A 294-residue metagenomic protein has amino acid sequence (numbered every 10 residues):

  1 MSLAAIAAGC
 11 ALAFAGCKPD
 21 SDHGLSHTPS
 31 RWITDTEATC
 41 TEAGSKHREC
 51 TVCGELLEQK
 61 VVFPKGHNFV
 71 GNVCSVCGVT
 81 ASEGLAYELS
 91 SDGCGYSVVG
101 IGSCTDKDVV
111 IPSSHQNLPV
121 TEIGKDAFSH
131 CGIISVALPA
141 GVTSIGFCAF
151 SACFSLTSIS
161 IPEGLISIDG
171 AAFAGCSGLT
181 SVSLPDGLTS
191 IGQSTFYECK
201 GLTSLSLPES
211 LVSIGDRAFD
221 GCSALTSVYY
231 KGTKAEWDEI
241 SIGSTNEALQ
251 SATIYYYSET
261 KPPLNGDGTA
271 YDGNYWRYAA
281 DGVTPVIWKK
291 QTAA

Functional and structural regions predicted by a protein language model:
M1-A4: Bacterial N-terminal signal peptides that target proteins for export
A11-F14: Bacterial Sec-type N-terminal signal peptides, specifically the leucine/valine-rich hydrophobic h-region
D22-A81, S114-E122, A279: Extracellular modular ligand-binding repeats in secreted and cell-surface proteins
T36-T39, G84-C94, C104-T121, C131-S144 (+7 more regions): Structural signature of tandem-repeat unit edges
S45-T51, C74-V76, G93-G102, P285-I287: Generic recognition of long tandem-repeat/solenoid scaffolds
G124-A127, G146-S151, D169-A174, G192-Y197 (+1 more regions): Consensus positions within tandem repeat domains that build extended binding/scaffold surfaces
S241-T245: A structural signal for leucine-rich repeat
